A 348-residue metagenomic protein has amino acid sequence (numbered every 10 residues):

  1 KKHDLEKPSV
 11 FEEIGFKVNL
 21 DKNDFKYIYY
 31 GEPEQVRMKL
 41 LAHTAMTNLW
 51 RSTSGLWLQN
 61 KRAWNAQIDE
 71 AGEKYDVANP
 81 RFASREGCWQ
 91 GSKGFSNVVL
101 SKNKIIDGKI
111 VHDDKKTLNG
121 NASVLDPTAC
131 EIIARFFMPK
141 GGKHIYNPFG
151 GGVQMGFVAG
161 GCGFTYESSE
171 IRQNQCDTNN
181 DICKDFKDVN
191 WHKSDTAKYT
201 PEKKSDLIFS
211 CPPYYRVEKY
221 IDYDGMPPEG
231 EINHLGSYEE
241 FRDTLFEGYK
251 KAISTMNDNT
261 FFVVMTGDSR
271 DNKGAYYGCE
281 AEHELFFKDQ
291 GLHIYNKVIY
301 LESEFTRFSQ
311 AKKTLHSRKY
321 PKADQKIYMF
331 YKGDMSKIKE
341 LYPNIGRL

Functional and structural regions predicted by a protein language model:
K1-L348: Class I S-adenosyl-L-methionine-dependent methyltransferase catalytic core
